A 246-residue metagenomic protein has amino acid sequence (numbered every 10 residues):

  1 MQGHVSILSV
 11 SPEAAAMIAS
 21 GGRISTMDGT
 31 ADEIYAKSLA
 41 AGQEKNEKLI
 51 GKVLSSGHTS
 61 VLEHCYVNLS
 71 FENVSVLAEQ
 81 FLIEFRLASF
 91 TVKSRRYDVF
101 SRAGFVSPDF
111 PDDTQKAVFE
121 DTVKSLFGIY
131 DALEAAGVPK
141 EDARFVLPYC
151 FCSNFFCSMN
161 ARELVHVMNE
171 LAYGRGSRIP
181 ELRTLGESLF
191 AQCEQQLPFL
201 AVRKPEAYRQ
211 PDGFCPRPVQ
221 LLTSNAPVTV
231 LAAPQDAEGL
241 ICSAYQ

Functional and structural regions predicted by a protein language model:
M1-Q246: A conserved ligand/cofactor-binding region detector
